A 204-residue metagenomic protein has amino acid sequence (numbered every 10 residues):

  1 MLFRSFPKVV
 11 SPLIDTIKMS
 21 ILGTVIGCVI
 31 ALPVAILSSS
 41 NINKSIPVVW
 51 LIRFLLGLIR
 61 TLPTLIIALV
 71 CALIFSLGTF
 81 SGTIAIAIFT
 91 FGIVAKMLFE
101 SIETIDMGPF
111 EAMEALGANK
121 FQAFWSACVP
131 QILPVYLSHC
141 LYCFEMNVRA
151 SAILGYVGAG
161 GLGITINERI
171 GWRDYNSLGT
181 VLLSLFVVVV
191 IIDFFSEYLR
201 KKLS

Functional and structural regions predicted by a protein language model:
M1-G23: Periplasmic/extracellular loop-to-transmembrane helix junction in inner-membrane transport proteins
V10-K18, I52-I59, L141, E145 (+1 more regions): Alpha-helical membrane-interface segments at transmembrane helix boundaries
S11, D15-M19, R60-I93: Loop-to-helix entry region at the N-terminal start of transmembrane alpha-helices in multi-pass membrane transporters
S20, T24-L32, I36, S40 (+8 more regions): Hydrophobic positions within alpha-helical transmembrane segments of bacterial inner-membrane proteins
V34-A68, M97-E100: Cytoplasmic-entry segments and transmembrane alpha-helices of multi-pass inner-membrane transporters
L73, A150-L185, S204: Glycine-rich helix-loop "coupling/hinge" segments at transmembrane-helix boundaries in multipass transporters
L77-C128, P134-C143, F194: Membrane-cytosol interface at the C-terminal ends of specific transmembrane alpha-helices in multi-pass membrane
S138, G179-S204: C-terminal transmembrane helix and the adjacent membrane-cytosol boundary/short C-terminal tail of inner/organellar
